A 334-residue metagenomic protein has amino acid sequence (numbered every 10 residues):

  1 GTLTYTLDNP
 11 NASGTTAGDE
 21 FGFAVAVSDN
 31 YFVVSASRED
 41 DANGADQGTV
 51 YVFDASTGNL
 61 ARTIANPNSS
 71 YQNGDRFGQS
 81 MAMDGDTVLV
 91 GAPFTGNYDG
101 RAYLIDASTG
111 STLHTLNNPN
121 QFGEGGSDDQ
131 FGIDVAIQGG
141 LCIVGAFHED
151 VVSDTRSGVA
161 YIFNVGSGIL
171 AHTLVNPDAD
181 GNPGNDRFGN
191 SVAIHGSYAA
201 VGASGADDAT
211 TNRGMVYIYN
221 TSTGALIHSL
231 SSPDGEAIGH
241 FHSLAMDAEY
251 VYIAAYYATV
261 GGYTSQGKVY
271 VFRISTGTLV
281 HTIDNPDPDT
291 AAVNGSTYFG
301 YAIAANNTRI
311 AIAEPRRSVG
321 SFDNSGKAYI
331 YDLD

Functional and structural regions predicted by a protein language model:
G1-D334: Conserved beta-strand/short-helix segments that make up beta-rich extracellular adhesion/recognition modules
